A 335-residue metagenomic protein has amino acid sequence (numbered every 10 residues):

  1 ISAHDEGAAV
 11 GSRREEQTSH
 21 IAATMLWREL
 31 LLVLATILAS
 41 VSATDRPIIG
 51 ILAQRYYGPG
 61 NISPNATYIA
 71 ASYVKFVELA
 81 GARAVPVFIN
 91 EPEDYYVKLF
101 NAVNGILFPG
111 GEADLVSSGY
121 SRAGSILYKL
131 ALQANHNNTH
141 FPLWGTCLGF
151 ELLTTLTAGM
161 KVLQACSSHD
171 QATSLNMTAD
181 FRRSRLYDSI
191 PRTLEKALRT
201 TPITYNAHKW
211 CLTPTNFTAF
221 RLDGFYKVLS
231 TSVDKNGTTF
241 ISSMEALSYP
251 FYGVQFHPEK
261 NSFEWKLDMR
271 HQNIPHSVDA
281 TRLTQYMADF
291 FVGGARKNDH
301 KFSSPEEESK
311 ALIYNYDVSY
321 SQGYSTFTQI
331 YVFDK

Functional and structural regions predicted by a protein language model:
I1-E6: Low-complexity, disordered terminal segments
G7, G11-S248, P258-K335: N-terminal beta1-alpha1 cap of cysteine-dependent amidohydrolase-like domains
Y252-F256: Active-site-proximal beta-strand elements of phosphoester/diester hydrolases
